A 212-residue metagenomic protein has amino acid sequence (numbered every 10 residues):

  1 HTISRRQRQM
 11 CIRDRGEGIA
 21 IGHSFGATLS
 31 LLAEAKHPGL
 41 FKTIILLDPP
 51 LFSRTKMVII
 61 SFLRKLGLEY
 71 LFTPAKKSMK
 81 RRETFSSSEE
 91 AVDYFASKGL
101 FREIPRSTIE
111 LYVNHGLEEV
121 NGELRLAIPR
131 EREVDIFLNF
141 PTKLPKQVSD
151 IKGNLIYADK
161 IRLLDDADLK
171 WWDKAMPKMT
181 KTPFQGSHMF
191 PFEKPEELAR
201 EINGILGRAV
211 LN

Functional and structural regions predicted by a protein language model:
H1-I12: Single conserved hydrophobic/aromatic residue that forms the stacking wall/gate of nucleotide- or nucleobase-binding
G16-I59: Conserved hydrolase catalytic core segment
K42-E83: Flexible "cap/lid" loop of the alpha/beta hydrolase fold
T55-I59, A167-D168, P195: Short aromatic-enriched loop/helix-cap "lid" or pocket-rim segments at secondary-structure transitions that line
S78, R82-N154, K160: Alpha/beta-hydrolase
K146-G186: Conserved loop-alpha-helix segment in the C-terminal half of the alpha/beta-hydrolase fold that carries the catalytic
G186-A199: Catalytic histidine-centered segment of alpha/beta-hydrolase-like enzymes
E201-A209: C-terminal alpha-helix
